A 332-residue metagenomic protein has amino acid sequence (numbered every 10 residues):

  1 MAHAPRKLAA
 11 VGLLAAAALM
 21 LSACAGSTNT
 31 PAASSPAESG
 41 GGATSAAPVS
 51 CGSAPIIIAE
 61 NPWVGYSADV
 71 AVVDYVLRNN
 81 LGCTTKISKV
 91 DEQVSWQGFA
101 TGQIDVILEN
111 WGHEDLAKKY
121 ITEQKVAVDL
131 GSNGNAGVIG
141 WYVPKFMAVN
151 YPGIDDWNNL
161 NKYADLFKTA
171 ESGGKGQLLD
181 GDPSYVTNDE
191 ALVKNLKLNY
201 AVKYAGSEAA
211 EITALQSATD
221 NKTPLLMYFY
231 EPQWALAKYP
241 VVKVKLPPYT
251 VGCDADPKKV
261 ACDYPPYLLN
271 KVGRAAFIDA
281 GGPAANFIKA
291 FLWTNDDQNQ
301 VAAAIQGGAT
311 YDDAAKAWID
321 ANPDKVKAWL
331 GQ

Functional and structural regions predicted by a protein language model:
L21-G41: Bacterial lipoprotein signal-peptidase II cleavage site
P36, G40-A71, E92-Q93: Extracytoplasmic "Venus flytrap"
C51-G65, C83-S88, K175-L179, I288: Short, well-ordered beta-strand elements
S53, G65, Y185-A201, A205-K222 (+2 more regions): An extracytoplasmic/periplasmic, membrane-proximal ligand-sensing/linker region
V64-C83, V193: Short, polar/charged alpha-helical segment
G98, I104-L108, Q177-C253: Ligand-binding pocket segment of bilobal, Venus flytrap-like solute-binding proteins
V126-L178: A conserved helix-loop-strand patch within extracytoplasmic ligand-binding domains of the periplasmic binding
I139-V149, P266-A280, A303-A304: A bilobed periplasmic-binding-protein/Venus flytrap-type ligand-binding module shared by bacterial periplasmic
